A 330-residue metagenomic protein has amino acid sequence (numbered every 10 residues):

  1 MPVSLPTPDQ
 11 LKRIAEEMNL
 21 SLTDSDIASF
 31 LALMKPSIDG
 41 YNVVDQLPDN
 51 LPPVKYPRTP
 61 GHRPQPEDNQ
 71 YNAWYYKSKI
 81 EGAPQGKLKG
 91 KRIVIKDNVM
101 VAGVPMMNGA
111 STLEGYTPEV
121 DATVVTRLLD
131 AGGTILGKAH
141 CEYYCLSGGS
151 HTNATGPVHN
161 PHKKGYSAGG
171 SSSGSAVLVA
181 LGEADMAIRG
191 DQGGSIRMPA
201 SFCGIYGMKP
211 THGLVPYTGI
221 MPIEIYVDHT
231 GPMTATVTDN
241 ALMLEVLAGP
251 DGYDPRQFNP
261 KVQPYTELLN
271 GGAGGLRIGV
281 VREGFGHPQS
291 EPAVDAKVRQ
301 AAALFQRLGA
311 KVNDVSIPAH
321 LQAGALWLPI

Functional and structural regions predicted by a protein language model:
M1-L88, V246-I330: Amidase signature
N19-S21, Y75-K77, T112-T117, D228-A235: Short, well-ordered beta-strand elements within core beta-sheets of diverse protein domains
Q65, A83-Q85, Y116-T117, G165-G169 (+3 more regions): Short Gly/Pro-enriched turn/cap motifs at secondary-structure boundaries
G86-V124, H151: Enzymes and membrane/adaptor proteins characterized by extended Gly/Ser/Thr/Asp/Glu-rich, aromatic-dotted
V104-G109, G137, E224, G279-E283: Short beta-strands and strand-loop turn motifs
E114-P118, K164-A168, H229, H287-V294: Alpha-helix N-cap/helix-initiation motif
V120-V124, S173, A293, K297-A301: Short Gly/charged-rich anion-binding patches and loops
D121-A122, T126-L247: Short glycine/serine-rich loop segments
